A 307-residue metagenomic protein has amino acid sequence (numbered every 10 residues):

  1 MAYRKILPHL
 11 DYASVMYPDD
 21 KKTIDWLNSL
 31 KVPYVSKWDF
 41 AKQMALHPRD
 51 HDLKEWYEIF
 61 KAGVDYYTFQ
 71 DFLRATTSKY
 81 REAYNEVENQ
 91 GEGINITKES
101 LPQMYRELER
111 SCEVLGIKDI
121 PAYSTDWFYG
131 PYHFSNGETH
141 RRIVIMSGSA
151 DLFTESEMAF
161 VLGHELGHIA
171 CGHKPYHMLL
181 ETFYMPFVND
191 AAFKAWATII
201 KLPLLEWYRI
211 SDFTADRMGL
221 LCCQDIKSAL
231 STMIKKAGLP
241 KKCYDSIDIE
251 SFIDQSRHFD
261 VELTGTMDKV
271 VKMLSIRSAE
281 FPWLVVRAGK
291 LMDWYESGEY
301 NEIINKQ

Functional and structural regions predicted by a protein language model:
M1-N136, L202, P240-K241, V261-T264 (+2 more regions): Hydrophobic or amphipathic, alpha-helical segments that drive membrane association/targeting
E92, E99-Y105, S111, L115 (+1 more regions): Short helix/loop segments within enzyme catalytic domains that coordinate or immediately flank catalytic cofactors
E99, V144-F160, P203-R209: Short pre-active-site segment immediately N-terminal to the catalytic Zn-binding motif
L108, I145, H164, A215 (+1 more regions): Divalent metal-coordination and catalytic microenvironments
T139-H140: Compact, charge-rich alpha-helical regulatory domains located at protein termini
I143, E155-G163, H168-I169, H177: Active-site alpha-helix of zinc metalloproteases
L166-M185, I226: Catalytic Zn2+-binding segment of zinc metalloproteases
T232-Q307: Pan-zinc metallopeptidase signature
